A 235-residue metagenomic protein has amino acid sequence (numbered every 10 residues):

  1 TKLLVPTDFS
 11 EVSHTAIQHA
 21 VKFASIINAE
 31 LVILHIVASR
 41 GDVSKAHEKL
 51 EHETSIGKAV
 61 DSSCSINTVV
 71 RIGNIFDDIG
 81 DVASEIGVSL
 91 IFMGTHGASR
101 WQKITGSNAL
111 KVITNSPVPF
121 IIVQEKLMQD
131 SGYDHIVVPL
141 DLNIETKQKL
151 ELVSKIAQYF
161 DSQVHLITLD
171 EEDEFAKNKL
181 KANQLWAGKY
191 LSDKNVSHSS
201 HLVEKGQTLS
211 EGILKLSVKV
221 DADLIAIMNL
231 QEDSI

Functional and structural regions predicted by a protein language model:
T1-T15, L90, T95, T114-E151: Intrinsically disordered or low-complexity boundary/linker segments at protein termini and domain junctions
K2, N28-V32, S65, D134-H135 (+1 more regions): Residues at the starts of beta-strands that form the adenosine-phosphate
I17, V21-S25, G80, L150 (+3 more regions): A structural alpha-helix within SAM-dependent methyltransferase catalytic domains
Q18, K22-E53, K58, H165-K189: Acidic, proline/glycine-rich short linear motifs
A59-N67, K194-S200: A short helix-to-beta-strand connector/capping loop
V70-D78, E204-S210: Charged docking surfaces used in two-component/phosphorelay signaling
I79-Q129, S217-I235: Gly/Ser-rich helix-loop-strand patches that form or flank binding pockets for ribonucleotide-derived cofactors
E145-A176: An alpha-beta-alpha
